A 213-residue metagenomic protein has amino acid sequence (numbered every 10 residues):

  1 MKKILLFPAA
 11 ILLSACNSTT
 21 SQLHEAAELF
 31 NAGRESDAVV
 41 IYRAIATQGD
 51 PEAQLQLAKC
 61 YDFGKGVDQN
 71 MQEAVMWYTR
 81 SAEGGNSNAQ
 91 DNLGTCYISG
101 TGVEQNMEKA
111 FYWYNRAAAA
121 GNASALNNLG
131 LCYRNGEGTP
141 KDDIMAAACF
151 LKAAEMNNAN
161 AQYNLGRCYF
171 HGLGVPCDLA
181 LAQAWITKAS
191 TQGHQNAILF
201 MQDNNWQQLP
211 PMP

Functional and structural regions predicted by a protein language model:
I4-L13: Sec-dependent N-terminal signal peptides
N17, F30-G33, T47-D50, F63-K65 (+11 more regions): Short helix-capping/linker turns of helical repeat alpha-solenoids
Q22, E28-L29, I41, I45 (+7 more regions): Hydrophobic face of amphipathic alpha-helices that form TPR/SEL1-like repeat modules and related alpha-solenoid
N31-V40, D68-R80, E104-W113, P140-C149 (+2 more regions): Structural signature of tandem alpha-helical TPR/SEL1-like repeats, specifically the intra-repeat loop/turn
A44-I45, R80-S81, R116-A117, K152-A153 (+1 more regions): Canonical positions in the second alpha-helix
N88, N92-T95, S99, E108 (+3 more regions): Alpha-helical adaptor scaffolds
C177, L181, W185-P213: Terminal, low-structured helical/coil segments at or just beyond the last alpha-helical repeat
